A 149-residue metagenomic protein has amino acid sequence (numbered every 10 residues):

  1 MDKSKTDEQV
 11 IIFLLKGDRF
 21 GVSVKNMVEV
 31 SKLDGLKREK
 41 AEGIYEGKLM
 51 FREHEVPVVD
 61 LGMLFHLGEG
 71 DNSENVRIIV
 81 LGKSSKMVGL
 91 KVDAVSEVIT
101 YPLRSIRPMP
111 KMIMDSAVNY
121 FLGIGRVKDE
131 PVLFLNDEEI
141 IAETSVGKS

Functional and structural regions predicted by a protein language model:
M1-S149: An acidic, low-aromatic, low-complexity terminal/linker signal
